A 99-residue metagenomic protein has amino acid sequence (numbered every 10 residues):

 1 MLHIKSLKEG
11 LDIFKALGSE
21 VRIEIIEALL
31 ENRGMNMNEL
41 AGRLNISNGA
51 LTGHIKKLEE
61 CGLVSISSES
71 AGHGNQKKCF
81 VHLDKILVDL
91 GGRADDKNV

Functional and structural regions predicted by a protein language model:
M1-K15, A94: Short, Lys/Arg-enriched N-terminal segment that forms or immediately precedes the first helix of a structured domain
E9, I13-K15, E20-I46, G74-V81: N-terminal helix-turn-helix DNA-binding core of bacterial DNA-binding proteins
E31, A71-V99: Conserved segment of winged-helix/HTH DNA-binding domains
G42, E59-E60: Alpha-helical residues within the helix-turn-helix
G49: Key DNA-contact positions within bacterial/archaeal DNA-binding proteins
T52: Conserved catalytic core of two-component sensor histidine kinases
I55-K56: Short, hydrophobic-biased segments on the C-terminal half of alpha helices that form "recognition helices"
C61-G72: Beta-hairpin "wing" of winged helix-turn-helix
